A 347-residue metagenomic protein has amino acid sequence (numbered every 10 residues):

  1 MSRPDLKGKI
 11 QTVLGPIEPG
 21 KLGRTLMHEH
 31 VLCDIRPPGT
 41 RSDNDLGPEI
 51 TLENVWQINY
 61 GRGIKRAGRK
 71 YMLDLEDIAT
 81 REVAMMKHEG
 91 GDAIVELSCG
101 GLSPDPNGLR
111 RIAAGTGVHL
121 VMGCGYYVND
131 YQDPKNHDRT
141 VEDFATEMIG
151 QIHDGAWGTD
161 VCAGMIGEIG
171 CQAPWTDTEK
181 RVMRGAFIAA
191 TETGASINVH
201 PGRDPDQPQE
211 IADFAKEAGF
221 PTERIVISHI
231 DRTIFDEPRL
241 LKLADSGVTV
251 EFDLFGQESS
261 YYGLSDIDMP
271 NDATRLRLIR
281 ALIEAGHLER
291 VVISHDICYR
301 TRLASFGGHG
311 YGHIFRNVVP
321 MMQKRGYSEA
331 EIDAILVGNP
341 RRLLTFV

Functional and structural regions predicted by a protein language model:
P4-P16, H313-V347: Mid-to-C-terminal alpha-helical segments outside catalytic/metal-binding sites
R24-L26, D92-A93, H119-V121, A163-M165 (+4 more regions): Structural preference for beta-strand elements that scaffold enzyme active sites
M27, L32, T40-S98, L102-V118 (+1 more regions): Alpha-helical scaffold segments that flank or form the walls of functional sites
H28, I94, Y126, A190 (+4 more regions): Divalent metal-coordination and catalytic microenvironments
H30-L32, C99-G100, G125-N129, C171 (+4 more regions): Active-site beta-loop-alpha junctions enriched in small/polar residues
R111-A114, H119-S196, T249, G256 (+1 more regions): Active-site gating/metal-coordination segments in enzymes
F187, T191-A281, V291: Catalytic pocket-lining loop regions of alpha/beta-barrel enzymes, especially the amidohydrolase/enolase/GH5 lineages
N198-H200, F252-L254, G286-G308: Short acidic/histidine-rich active-site segments
